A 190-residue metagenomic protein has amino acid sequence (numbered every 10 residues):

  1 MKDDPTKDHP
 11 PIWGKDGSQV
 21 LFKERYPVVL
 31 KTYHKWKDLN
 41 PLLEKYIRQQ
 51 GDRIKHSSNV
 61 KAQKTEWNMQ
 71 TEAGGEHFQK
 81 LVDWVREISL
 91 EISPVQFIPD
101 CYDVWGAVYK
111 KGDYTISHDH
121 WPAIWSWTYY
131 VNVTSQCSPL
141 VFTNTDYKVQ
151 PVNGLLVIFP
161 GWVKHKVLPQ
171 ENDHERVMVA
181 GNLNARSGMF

Functional and structural regions predicted by a protein language model:
K2-Q96: Non-heme Fe(II)/2-oxoglutarate
F97-P169, H174-M178, N182-F190: Catalytic core of non-heme Fe(II) oxygenases with the double-stranded beta-helix
